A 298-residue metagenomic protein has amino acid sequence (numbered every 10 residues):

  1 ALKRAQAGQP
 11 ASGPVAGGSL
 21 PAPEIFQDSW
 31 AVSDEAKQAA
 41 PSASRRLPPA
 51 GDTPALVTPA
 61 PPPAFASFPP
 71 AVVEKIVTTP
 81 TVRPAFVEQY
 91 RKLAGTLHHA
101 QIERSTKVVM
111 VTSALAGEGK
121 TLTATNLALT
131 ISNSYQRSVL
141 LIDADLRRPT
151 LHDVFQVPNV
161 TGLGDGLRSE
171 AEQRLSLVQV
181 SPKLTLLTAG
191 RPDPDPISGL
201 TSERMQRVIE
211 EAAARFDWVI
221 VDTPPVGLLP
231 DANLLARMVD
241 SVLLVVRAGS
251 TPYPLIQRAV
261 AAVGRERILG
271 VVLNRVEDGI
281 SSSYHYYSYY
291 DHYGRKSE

Functional and structural regions predicted by a protein language model:
A1-E298: P-loop NTP-binding module
